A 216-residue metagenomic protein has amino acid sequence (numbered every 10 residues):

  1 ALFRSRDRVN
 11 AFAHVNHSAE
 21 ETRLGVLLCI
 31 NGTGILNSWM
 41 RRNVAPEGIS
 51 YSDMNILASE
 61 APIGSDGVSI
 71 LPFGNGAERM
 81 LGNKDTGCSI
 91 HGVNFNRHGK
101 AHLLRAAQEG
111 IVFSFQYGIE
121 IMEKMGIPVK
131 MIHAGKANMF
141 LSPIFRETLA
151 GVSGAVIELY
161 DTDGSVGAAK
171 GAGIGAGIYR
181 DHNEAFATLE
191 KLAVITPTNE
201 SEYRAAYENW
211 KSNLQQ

Functional and structural regions predicted by a protein language model:
F3-Q216: Glycine/Thr-rich phosphate-binding loops that ligate phosphate moieties of nucleotide and other phosphorylated ligands
